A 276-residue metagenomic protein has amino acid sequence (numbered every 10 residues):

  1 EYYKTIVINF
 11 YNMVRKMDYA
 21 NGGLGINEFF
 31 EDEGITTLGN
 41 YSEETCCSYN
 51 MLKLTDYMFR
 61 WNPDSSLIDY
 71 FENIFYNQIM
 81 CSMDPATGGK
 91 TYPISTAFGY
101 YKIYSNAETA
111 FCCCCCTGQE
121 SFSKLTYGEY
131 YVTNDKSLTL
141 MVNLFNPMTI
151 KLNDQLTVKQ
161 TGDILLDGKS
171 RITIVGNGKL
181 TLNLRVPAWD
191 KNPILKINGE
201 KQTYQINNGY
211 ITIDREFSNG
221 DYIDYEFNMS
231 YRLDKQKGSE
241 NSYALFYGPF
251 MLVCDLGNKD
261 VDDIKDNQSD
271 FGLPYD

Functional and structural regions predicted by a protein language model:
E1-D276: Glycan-recognition and catalytic cores of secretory/periplasmic carbohydrate-active enzymes
